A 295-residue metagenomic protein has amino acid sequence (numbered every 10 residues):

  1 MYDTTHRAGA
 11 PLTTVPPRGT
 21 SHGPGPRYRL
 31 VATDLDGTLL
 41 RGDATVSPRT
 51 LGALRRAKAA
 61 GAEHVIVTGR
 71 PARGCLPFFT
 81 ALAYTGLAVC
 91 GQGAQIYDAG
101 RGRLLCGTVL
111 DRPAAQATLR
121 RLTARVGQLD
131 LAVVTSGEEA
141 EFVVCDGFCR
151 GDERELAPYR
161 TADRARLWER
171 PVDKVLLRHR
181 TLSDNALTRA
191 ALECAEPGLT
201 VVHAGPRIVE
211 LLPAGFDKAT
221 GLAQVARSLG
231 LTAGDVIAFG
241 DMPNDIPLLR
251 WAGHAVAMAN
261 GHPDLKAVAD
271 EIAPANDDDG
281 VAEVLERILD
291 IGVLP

Functional and structural regions predicted by a protein language model:
D3, R18-L30, V46-S47, L212 (+1 more regions): Mg2+-dependent phosphoryl-transfer enzymes with acidic/Ser/Thr/Gly-rich catalytic loops
V15-D34, T38-H64: N-terminal glycine-/serine-/threonine-rich phosphate-binding loop
L35, G93, G240-M242: Active-site metal-binding loops of divalent metal-dependent hydrolases
G37, A57, T68, Q92 (+5 more regions): Residue-level signal for inorganic ion chemistry
P48-R150: Active-site phosphate-binding/coordination module
G61-V65, Y84-G86, K174, G234-V236 (+2 more regions): Short active-site oxyanion
L82-T85, G91-Q92, G100, C194-P197 (+2 more regions): Short, structured coil segments at secondary-structure junctions
R125-F239, P243-W251, N260: Conserved acidic, metal-coordinating active-site core of Asp-based, Mg2+-dependent phosphoryl-transfer enzymes
